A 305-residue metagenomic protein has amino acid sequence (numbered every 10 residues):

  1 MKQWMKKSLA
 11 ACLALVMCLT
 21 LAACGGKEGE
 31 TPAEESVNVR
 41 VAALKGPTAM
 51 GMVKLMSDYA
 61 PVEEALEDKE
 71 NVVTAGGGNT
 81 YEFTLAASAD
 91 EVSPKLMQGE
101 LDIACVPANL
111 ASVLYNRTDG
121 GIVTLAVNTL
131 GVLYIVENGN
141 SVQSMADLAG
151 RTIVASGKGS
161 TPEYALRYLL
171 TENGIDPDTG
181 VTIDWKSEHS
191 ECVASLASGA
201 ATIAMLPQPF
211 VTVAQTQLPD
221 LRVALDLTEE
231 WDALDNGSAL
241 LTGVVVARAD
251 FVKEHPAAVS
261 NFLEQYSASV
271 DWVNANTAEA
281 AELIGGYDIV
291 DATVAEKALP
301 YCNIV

Functional and structural regions predicted by a protein language model:
M1-C12: Bacterial N-terminal signal peptides that target proteins for export
L15-V16: Repetitive helical segments and hydrophobic/amphipathic motifs
L19-A23: C-terminal motif of bacterial Sec signal peptides marking the signal peptidase cleavage site
G25-E28: Bacterial signal peptide processing site
T31-K186, T202-Q208, D220-L227: Short, glycine-/small- and polar/acidic-enriched structural segments that line small-molecule recognition paths
E34-V37, T216, E279-V305: An extracytoplasmic/periplasmic, membrane-proximal ligand-sensing/linker region
Y59-A75, N261-W272, L283-G286: Generic non-transmembrane alpha-helical segments
N109-L110, T118, I183-D184, E188-I284: Pocket-lining segment of extracytoplasmic ligand-binding domains
